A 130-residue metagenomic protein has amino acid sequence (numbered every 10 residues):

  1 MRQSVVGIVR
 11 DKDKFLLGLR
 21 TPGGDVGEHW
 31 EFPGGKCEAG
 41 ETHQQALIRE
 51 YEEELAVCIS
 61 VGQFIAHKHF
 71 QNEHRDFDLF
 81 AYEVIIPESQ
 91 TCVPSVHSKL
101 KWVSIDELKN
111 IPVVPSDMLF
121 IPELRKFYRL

Functional and structural regions predicted by a protein language model:
M1-L16, K36: Conserved N-terminal beta-strand and adjoining loop/helix that marks the start of the Nudix/MutT-like hydrolase domain
Q3, C58, K68-T91, K101 (+1 more regions): Active-site-adjacent beta-strand/loop module that shapes the phosphate/pyrophosphate-binding cleft
G7, P22, H69, T91-P94: Short secondary-structure boundary/capping segments
V9-R10, L17, V84, W102: Conserved hydrophobic "DFG−1" position in protein kinase catalytic cores
K14-E53: Conserved Nudix-box catalytic region and its N-terminal flanking loop in Nudix hydrolases and closely related
E54-V61: Short secondary-structure junctions
E83, C92-L124: NUDIX/MutT-family hydrolases
